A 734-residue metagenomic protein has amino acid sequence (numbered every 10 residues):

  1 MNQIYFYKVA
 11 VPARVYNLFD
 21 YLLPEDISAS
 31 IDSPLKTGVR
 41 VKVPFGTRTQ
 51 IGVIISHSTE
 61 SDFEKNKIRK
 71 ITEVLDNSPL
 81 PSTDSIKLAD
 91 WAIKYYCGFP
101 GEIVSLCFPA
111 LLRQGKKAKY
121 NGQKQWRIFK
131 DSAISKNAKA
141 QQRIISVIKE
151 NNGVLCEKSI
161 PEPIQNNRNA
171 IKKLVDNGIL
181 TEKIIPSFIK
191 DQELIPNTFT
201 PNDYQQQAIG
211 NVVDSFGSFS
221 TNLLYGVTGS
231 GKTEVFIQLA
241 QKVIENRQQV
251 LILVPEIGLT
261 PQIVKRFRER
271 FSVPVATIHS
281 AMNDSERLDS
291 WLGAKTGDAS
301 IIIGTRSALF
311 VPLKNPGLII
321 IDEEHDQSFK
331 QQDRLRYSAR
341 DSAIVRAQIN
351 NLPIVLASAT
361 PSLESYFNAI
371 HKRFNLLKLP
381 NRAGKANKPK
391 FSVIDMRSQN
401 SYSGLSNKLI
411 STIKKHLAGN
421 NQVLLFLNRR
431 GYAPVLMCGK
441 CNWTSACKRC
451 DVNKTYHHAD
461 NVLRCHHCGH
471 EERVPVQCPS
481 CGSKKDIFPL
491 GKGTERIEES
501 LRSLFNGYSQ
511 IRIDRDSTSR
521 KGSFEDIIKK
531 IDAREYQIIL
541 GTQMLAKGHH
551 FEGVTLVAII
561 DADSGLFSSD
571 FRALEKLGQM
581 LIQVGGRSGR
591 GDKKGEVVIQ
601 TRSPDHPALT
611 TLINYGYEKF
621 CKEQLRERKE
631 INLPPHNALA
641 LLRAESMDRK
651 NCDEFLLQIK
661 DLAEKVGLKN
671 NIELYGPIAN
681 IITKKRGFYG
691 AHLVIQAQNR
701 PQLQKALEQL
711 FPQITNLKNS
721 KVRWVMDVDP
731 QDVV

Functional and structural regions predicted by a protein language model:
M1-S358, I370-A386, A418, V666-K669 (+2 more regions): Accessory, non-ATPase domains that flank or precede helicase/AAA+ motor cores in DNA-metabolism machines
S56-S58, F108, I184, L427-R429 (+4 more regions): A general secondary-structure junction signal
S58-T59, S646, Q698: Short acidic-glycine loop/turn motifs at beta-strand connectors
P196-N202, Q206, S218-D653, I681-T683 (+3 more regions): Inter-lobe coupling/hinge segments of SF2-like helicase ATPases
C438, F655-Q658, L707-Q709: Composition- and surface-driven signal marking solvent-exposed, interaction-prone regions in large proteins
K650-K665: Extracytoplasmic/periplasmic
L662-R700, A706-L710: C-terminal structured "cap/appendage" subdomains that terminate the fold
